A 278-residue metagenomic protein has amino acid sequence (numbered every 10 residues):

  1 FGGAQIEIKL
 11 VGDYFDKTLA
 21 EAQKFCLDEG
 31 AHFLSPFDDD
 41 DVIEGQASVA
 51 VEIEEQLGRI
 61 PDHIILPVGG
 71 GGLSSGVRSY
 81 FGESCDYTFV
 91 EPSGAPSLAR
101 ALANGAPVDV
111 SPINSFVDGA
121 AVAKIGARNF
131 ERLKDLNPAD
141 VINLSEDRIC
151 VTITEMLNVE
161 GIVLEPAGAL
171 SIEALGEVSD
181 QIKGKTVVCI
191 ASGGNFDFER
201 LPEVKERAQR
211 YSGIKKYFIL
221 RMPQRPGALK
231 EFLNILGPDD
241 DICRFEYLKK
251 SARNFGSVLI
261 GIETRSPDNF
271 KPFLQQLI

Functional and structural regions predicted by a protein language model:
F1-E21, F25: A glycine-rich helix N-cap at a beta->alpha junction
G2-E7, C26-E29, V51-I53, N104-D109 (+2 more regions): Short, hinge-like loop/turn segments at secondary-structure boundaries
I8, F33-L34, Y87, V141-N143: Conserved beta-strand scaffold positions in the cores of enzyme catalytic domains, especially in NTP/NDP-utilizing
K9-G12, V90-S93, N143-L144, E165 (+1 more regions): Beta-strand->loop->alpha-helix junctions that form or flank phosphate-binding loops in nucleotide-handling enzymes
D13, D38-L136, E177-K183, V187-P223: Glycine-rich phosphate/pyrophosphate-binding loop at beta-loop-alpha junctions
A31-H32, D62, A139: Conserved acidic residues
G126-G184: Active-site-adjacent helical/loop segments in soluble small-molecule enzymes
F198-I278: A conserved regulatory-domain signal marking ACT and ACT-like small-molecule sensing domains and adjacent regulatory
